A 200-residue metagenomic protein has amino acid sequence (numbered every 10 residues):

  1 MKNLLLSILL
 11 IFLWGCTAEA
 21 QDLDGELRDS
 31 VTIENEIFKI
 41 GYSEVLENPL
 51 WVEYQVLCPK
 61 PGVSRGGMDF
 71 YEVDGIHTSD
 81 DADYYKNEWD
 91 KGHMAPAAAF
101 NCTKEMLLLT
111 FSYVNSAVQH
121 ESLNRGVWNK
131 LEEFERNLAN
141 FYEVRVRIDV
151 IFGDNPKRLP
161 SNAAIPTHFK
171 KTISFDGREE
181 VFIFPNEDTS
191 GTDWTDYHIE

Functional and structural regions predicted by a protein language model:
L4-W14: Sec-dependent N-terminal signal peptides
L13-D22: Bacterial Sec-dependent signal peptides at the C-terminal "C-region" and cleavage site
R28-S30, I37-Y42, S161, K170-S174: Short, surface-exposed beta-strand/loop micro-motifs that present aromatic residues
V31-D90: Short, His- and charge-rich active-site/binding loops that engage polyanionic ligands
D74-E200: Domain-level detector of nuclease and nuclease-like folds in predominantly extracellular/periplasmic contexts
